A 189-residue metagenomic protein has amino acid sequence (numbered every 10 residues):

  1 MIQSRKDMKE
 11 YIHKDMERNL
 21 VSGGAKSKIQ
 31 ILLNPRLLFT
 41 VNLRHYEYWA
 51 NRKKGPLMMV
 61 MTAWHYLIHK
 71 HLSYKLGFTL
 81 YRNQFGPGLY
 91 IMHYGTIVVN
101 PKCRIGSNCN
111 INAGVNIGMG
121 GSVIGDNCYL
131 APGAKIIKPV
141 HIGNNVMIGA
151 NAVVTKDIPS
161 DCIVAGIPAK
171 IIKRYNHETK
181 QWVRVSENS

Functional and structural regions predicted by a protein language model:
M1-L76, T179-S189: Terminal amphipathic alpha-helical/low-complexity segments used for targeting or macromolecular assembly
Y48, N108, I172-Y175: Residues that scaffold the ATP/ADP-binding catalytic core of kinase and kinase-like folds
P56-R104, N108: Short linear elements at protein peripheries
R82, P87, M119, K173-R174 (+1 more regions): Generic structural "secondary-structure junction" signal
P87-G88, M92-P101, G106-S107, I111-A113 (+8 more regions): Left-handed beta-helix
D126-I136, I167-S189: C-terminal segments of enzyme domains that contribute to small-molecule binding surfaces
